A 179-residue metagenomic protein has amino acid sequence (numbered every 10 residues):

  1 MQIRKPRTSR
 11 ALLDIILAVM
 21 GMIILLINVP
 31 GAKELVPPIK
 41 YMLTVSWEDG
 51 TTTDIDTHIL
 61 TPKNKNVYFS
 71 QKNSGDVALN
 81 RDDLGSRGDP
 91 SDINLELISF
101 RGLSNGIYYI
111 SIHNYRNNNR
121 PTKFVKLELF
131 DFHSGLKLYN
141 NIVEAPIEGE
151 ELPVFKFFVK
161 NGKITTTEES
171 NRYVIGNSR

Functional and structural regions predicted by a protein language model:
M1-A18: N-terminal Sec-pathway targeting helices
G21-R179: Intrinsic-disorder/low-complexity signal
